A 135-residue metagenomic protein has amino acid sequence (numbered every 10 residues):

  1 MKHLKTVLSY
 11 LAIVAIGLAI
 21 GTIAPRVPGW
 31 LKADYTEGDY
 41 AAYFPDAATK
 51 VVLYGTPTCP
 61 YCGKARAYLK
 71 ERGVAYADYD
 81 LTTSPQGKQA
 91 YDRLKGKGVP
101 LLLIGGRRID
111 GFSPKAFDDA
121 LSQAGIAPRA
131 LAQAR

Functional and structural regions predicted by a protein language model:
K5-P25: Hydrophobic membrane-insertion alpha-helices, especially the h-region of bacterial N-terminal signal peptides
R26-P45: Ser/Thr/Pro/Gly-rich low-complexity linker/stalk segments immediately outside membranes or between
A41-R72: Local sequence-structure signature of Cys/Sec-based thiol-disulfide redox active-site neighborhoods
T56-G63, L81, P85, G111-K115: Soluble non-cytosolic domains of exported or imported proteins
G73-Y79: A non-catalytic structural micro-motif
Y79-G98, K115-A127: Thioredoxin-like thiol-disulfide oxidoreductase module
V99-D110: A short, hydrophobic beta-strand/beta-hairpin element that forms part of a small beta-sheet core
I126-R135: Flexible coil segments in periplasmic/lumen-exposed cytochrome c-class electron-transfer proteins
